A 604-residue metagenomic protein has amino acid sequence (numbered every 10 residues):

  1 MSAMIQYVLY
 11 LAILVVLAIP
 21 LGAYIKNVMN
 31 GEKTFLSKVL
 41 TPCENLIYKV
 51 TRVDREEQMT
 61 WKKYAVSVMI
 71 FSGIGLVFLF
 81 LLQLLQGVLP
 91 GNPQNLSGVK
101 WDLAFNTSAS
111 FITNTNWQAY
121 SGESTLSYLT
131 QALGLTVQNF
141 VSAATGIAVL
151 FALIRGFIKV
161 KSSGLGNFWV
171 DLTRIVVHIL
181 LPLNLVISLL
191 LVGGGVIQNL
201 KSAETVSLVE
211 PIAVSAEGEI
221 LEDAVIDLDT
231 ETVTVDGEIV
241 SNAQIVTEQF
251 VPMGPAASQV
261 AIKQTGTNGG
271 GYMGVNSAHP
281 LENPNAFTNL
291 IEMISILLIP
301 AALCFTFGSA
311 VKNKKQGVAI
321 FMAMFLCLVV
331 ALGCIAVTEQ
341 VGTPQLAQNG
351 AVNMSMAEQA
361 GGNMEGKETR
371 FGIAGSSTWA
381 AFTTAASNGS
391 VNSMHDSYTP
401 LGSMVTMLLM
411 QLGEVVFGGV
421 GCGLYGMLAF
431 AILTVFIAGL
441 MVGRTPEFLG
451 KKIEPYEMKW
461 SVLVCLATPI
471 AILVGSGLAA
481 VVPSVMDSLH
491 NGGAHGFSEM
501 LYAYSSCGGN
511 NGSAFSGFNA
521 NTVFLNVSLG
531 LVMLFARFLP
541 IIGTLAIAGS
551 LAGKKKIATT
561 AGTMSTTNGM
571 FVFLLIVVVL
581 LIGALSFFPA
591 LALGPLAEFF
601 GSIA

Functional and structural regions predicted by a protein language model:
M1-T107, L150-F151, I158-S162, G166 (+3 more regions): N-terminal alpha-helical transmembrane segments of multi-pass membrane transport and channel/translocase proteins
V8-I13, M69-G73, L133-A144, L153 (+9 more regions): Hydrophobic alpha-helical transmembrane segments of multi-pass membrane proteins
V16-A23, G75-L76, F80, L135-V160 (+3 more regions): Transmembrane alpha-helical segments in integral membrane proteins
V68-L82, R174-I197, I296-I299, G308 (+4 more regions): Selective recognition of specific alpha-helical transmembrane segments in multi-pass small-molecule
P90-L135, Q198-I294, A347-C422, M486-F535 (+1 more regions): P-loop potassium selectivity filter motif centered on the GYG triad
I158-L181, A302-L326, M441-V462, K555-N568: Hydrophobic, small-residue-rich membrane helices and short re-entrant helix-turn-helix hairpins that build
F287-V318, F325-L326, S387-K459, F535-A536: Long hydrophobic segments that form regular secondary structure
A429-L433, A438-V442, K459-V485, L489-H490 (+3 more regions): C-terminal catalytic subdomain
